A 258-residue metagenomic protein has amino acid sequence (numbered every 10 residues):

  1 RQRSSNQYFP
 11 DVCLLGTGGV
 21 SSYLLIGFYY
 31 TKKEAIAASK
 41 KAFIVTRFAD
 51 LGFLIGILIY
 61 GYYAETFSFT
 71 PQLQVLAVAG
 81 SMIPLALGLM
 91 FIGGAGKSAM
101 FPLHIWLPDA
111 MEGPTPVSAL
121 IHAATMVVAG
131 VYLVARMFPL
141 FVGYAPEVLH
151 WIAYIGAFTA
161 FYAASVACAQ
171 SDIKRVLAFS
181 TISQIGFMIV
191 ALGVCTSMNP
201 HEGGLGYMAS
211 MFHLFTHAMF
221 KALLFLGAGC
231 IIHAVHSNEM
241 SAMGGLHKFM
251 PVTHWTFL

Functional and structural regions predicted by a protein language model:
R1-D11, V20-L258: Hydrophobic transmembrane alpha-helices and their helix-loop junctions in integral membrane proteins
